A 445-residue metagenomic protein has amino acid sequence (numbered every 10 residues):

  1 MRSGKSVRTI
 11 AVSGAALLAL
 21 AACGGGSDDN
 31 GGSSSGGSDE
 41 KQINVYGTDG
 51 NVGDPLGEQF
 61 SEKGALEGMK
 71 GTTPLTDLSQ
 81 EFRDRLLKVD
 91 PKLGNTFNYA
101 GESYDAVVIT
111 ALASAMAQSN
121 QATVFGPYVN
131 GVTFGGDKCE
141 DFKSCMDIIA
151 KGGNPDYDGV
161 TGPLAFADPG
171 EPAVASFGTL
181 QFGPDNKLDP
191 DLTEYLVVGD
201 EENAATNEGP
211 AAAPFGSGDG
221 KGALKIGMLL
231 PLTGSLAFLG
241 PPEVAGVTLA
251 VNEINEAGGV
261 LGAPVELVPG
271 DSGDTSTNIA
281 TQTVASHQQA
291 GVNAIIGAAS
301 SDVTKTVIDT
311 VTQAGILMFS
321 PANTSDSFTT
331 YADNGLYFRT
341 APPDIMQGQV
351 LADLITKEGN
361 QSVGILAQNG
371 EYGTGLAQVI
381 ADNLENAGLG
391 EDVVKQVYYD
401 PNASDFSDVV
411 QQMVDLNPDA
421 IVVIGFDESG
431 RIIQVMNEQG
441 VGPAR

Functional and structural regions predicted by a protein language model:
R2-T9, S13-G14, L20, G24-R445: Extracytosolic ligand-binding ectodomains
